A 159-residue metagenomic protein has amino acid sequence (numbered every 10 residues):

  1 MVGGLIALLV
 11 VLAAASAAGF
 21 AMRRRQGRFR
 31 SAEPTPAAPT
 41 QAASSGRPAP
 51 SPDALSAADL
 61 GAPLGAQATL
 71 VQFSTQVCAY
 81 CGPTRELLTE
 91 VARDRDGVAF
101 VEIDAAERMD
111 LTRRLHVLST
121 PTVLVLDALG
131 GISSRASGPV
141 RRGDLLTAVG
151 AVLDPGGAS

Functional and structural regions predicted by a protein language model:
M1-S51: N-terminal targeting signals for export/organelle localization
A49-S51, L55-G61, A66: Anionic-ligand binding region
L64-Q76: Short active-site neighborhood of thiol/selenol oxidoreductases, capturing the structured segment around
C78-C81, V123: The canonical Cys-X-X-Cys-His
G82-D94: Typically the conserved alpha-helix immediately C-terminal to a functionally engaged Cys/Sec in thioredoxin-like
D96-D110: Thiol-based oxidoreductase modules, predominantly thioredoxin-like and allied folds used for disulfide exchange
H116-L124: Structural micro-motif
V125-S159: Non-catalytic, surface beta->alpha helical segment in thiol-disulfide oxidoreductase systems
